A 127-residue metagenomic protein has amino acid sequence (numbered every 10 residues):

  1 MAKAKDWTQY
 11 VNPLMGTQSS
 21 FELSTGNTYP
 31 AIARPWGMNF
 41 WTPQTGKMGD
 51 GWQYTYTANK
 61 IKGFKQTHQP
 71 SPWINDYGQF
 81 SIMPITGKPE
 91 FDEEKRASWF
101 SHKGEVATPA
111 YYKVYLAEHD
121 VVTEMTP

Functional and structural regions predicted by a protein language model:
M1-P127: Accessory carbohydrate-recognition regions in carbohydrate-active enzymes
